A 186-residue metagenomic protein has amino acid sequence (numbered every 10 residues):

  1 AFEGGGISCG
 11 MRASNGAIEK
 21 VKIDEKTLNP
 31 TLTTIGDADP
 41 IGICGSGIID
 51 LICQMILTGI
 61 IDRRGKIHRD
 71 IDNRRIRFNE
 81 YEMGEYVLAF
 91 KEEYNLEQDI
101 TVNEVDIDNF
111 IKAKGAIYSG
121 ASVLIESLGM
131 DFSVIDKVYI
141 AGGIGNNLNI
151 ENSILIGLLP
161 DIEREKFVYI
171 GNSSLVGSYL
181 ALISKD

Functional and structural regions predicted by a protein language model:
A1-D186: Helical "lid/coupling" subdomains associated with nucleotide-phosphate turnover
